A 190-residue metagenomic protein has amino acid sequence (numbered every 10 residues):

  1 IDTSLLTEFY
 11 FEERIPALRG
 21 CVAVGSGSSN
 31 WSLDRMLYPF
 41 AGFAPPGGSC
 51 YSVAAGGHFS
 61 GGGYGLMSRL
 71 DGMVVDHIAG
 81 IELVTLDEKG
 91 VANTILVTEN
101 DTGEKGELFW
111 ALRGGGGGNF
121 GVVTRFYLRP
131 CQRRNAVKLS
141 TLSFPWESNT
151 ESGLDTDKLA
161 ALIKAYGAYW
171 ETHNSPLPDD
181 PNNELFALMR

Functional and structural regions predicted by a protein language model:
I1-L108, A168: FAD-binding glycine-rich core of flavoenzymes that anchor FAD
T94-R190: C-terminal cap/substrate-recognition region of VAO/PCMH-type FAD-linked oxidoreductases
